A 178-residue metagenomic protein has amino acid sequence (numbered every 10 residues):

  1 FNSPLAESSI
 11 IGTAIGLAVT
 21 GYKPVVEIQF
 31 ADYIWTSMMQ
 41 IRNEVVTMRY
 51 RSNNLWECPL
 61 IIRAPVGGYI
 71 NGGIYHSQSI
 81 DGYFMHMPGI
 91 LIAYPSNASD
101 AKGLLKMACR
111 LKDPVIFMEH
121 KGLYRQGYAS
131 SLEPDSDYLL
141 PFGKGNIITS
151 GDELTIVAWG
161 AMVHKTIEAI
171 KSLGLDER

Functional and structural regions predicted by a protein language model:
F1-N2: Short pre-catalytic strand/loop immediately N-terminal to key active-site residues, enriched for Gly-Thr
A6-S9, I15-V157, M162-K165: Conserved thiamine diphosphate
Y83, K165-R178: Short helix-loop-beta junction
